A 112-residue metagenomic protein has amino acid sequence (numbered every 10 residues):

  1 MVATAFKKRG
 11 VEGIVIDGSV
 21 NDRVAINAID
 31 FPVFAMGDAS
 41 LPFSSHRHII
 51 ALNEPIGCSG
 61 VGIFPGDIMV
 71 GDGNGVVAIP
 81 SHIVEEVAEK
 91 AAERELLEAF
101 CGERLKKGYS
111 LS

Functional and structural regions predicted by a protein language model:
M1-P65, I79-Y109: Feature captures the catalytic cores and cofactor-binding loops of soluble hydro-lyases/lyases that act on carboxylate
M69-V70: Generic structural signal for buried aliphatic residues
N74-V77: Channel- or pocket-lining gating/hinge segments that regulate access to a cavity or pore
